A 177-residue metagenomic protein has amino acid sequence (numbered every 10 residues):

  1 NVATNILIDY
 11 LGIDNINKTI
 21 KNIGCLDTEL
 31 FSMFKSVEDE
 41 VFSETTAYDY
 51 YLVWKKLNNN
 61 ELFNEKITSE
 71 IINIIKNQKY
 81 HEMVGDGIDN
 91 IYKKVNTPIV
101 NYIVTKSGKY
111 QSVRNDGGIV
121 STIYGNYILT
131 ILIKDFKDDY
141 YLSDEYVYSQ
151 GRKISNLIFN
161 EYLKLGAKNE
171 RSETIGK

Functional and structural regions predicted by a protein language model:
N1-A3, F31-E38, Y102, D135-D139: Flexible glycine/proline-enriched surface loops and loop-helix/loop-strand junctions
T4-E65: Mid-domain, small-residue-enriched loop/turn segments at the edges of structured enzyme/sensor domains
Y10-G12, K56-D89, T97-N101, K106-K177: Structured C-terminal helix/loop/strand segments within mature extracytoplasmic catalytic/sensor domains
